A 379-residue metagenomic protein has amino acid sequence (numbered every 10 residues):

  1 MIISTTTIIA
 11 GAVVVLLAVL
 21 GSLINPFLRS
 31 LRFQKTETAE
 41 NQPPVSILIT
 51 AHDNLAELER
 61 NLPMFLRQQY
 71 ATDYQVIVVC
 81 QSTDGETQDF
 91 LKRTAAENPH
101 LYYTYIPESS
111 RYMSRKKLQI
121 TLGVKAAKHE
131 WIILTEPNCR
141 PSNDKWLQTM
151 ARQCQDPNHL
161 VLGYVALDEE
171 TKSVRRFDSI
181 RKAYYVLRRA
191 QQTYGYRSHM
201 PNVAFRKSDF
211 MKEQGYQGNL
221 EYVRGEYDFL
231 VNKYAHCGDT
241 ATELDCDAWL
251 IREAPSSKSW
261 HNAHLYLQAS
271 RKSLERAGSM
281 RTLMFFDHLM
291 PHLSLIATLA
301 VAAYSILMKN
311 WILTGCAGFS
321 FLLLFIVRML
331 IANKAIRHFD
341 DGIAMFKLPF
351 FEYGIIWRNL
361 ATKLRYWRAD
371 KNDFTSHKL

Functional and structural regions predicted by a protein language model:
M1-E40, A332, N359: N-terminal membrane-anchoring/stem segments of glycan-assembly enzymes
P43-S46, Q75: Cell-envelope/extracellular polymer assembly enzymes that use nucleotide-activated donors
P63-S110: Acidic donor-binding segment of Leloir-type glycosyltransferases
N98, Y102-S110, R115, Q119 (+4 more regions): Long helical/loop segments within the catalytic core of UDP-sugar-dependent glycosyltransferases, especially the large
I120, I132: Short aromatic/hydrophobic "clamp" motif used to bind/position activated sugar donors
E136-R152: Acidic donor-binding/catalytic loop of UDP-sugar-dependent glycosyltransferases, especially processive GT2
L160-L162, A166-K182, Q217-L283: Catalytic donor/gating beta->alpha subdomain of glycosyltransferases that bind UDP-sugars
M290-N372: Membrane-embedded multi-pass helical conduit in multi-pass membrane proteins, especially envelope-biosynthetic
